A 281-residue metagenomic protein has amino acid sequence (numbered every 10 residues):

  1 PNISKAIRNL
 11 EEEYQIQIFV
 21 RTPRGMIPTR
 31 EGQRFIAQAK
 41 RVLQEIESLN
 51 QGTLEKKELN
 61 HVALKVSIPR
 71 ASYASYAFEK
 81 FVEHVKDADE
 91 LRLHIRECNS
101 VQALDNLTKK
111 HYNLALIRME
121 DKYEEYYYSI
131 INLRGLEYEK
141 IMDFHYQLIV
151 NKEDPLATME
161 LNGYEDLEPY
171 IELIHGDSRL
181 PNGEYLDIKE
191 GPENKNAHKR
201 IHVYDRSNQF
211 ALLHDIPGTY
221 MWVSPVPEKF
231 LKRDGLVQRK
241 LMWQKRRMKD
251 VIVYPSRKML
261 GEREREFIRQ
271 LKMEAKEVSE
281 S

Functional and structural regions predicted by a protein language model:
P1, Q44, E55-N106, L260-E264: N-terminal winged-helix
E11-P28: A short LG(V/I)-centered, amphipathic sequence patch enriched for acidic residue(s) preceding the LG motif
E13, F35-K57, Y73: Alpha-helical linker/hinge and terminal dimerization helices associated with HTH transcriptional regulators
K57-E58, I130-Y146, V150-E172: Flexible hinge/capping segments at coil-to-helix
A74-K80, E124, N162-E193: Secondary-structure junction motif
K80-E83, V101-Y146, V150: Short beta-strand-centered segments that line the small-molecule binding cleft or hinge of alpha/beta clamshell
T108-H111, D177-V237: Hydrophobic hinge/microswitch elements
L133-E139, F144, S207-R257: Beta-alpha-beta core module
